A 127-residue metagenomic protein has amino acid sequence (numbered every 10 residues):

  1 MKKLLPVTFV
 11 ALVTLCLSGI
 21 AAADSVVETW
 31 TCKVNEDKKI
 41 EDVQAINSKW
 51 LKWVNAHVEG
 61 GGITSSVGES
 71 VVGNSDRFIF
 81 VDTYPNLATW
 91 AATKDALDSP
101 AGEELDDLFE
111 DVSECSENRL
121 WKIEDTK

Functional and structural regions predicted by a protein language model:
M1-F9: Bacterial N-terminal signal peptides that target proteins for export
A23-V27, K33, G61-I79, G102-K127: Glycine-rich beta-strand-turn "strand-cap" elements at beta-sheet edges
W30, V43, F80, W90: Hydrophobic pocket/interface hotspot
T31-E36, D82-P85: Short beta-strand-to-loop capping motifs
K38-T64, P100-A101: Short amphipathic alpha-helical segments
I40-D42, P85-L97: Short amphipathic alpha-helices within nucleic acid-binding modules
